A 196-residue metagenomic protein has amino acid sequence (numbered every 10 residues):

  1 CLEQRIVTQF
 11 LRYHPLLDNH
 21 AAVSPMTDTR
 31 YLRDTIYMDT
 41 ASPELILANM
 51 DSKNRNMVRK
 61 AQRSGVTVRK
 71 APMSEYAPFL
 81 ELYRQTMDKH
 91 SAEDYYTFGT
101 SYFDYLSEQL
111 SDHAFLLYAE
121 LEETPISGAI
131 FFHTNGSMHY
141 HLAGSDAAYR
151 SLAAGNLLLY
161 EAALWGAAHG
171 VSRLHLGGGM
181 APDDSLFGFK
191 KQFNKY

Functional and structural regions predicted by a protein language model:
C1-R30, N135-K195: Acyl-donor binding region in acyl/amide transferases
Y13-S151: A conserved beta-strand-loop-helix scaffold within acyl/acetyltransferase catalytic domains
D112, K195-Y196: Short, well-ordered coil loops that connect the C-terminus of an alpha-helix to the N-terminus of a beta-strand
